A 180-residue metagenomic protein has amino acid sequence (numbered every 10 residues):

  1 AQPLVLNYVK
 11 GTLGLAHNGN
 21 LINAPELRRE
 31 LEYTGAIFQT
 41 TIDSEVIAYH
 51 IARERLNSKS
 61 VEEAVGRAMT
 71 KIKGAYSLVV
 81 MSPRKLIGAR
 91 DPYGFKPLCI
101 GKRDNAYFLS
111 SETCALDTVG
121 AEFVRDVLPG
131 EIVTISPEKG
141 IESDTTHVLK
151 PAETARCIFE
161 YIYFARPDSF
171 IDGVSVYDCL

Functional and structural regions predicted by a protein language model:
A1-P129, T134-L180: Conserved short alpha-helical segments that host acidic/polar catalytic motifs at enzyme active sites
